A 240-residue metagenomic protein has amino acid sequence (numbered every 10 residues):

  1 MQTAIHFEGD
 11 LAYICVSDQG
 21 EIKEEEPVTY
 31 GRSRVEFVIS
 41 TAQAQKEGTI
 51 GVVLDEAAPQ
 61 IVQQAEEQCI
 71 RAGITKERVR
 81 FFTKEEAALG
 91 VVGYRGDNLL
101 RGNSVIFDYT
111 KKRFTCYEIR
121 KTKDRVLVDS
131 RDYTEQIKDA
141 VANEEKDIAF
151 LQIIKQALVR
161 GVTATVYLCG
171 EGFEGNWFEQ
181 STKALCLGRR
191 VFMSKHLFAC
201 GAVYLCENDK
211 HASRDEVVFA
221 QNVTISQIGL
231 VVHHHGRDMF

Functional and structural regions predicted by a protein language model:
M1-A42, T49, I70, R80 (+1 more regions): Early-domain small/polar-rich strand-loop-helix modules and first-structured segments of the mature chain
M1-E25, G93-R131: Gly/Thr-rich phosphate-binding beta-strand-loop-beta motif of the actin/hexokinase/Hsp70
V38-I50, G73, Y94-D97, I148-T165 (+1 more regions): Phosphate/pyrophosphate-binding loops at sites that engage ATP/ADP/AMP, CoA/4′-phosphopantetheine, polyphosphate
T41-Q68: Short beta-strand-loop/turn "lid" adjacent to the catalytic site in phosphate-handling enzymes
V52-I61, I154-K183, R190, S194-K195: Glycine-rich phosphate-binding loops at beta-strand->alpha-helix junctions
I74-A87, Q180-G201: Conserved phosphate-binding/catalytic loops in two-lobed NTP-binding clefts
K121-Q152, L205: Glycine-rich phosphate-binding loop plus the immediately following alpha-helix
L197, Y204-F240: Acidic, glycine/GT-rich loop-and beta-edge segments that sit at the periphery of enzyme/chaperone cores
